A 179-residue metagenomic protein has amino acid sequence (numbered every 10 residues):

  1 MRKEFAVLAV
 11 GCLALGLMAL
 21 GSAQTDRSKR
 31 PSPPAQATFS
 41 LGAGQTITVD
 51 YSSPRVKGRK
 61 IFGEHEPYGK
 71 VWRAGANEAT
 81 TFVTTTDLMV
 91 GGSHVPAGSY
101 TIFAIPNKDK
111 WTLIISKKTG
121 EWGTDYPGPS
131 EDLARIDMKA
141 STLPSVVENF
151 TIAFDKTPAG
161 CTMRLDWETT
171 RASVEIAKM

Functional and structural regions predicted by a protein language model:
M1-A9: Bacterial N-terminal signal peptides that target proteins for export
R2, L20-A23: N-terminal export/targeting leaders of redox proteins
A9-L17: Bacterial N-terminal signal peptides
S22-K70, T119-M179: Primarily secretory-pathway and cell-envelope proteins
W72-E121: Mid-length scaffold segments of soluble, non-membrane domains
